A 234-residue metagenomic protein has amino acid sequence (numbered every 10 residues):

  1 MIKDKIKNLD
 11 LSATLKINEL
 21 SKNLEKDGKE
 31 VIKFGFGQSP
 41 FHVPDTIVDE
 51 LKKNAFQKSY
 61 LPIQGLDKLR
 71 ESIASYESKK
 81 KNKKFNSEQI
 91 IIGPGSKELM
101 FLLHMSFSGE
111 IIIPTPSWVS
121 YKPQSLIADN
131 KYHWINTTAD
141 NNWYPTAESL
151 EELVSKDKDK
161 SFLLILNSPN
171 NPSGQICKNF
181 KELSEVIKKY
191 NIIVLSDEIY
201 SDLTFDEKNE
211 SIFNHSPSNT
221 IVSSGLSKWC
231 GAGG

Functional and structural regions predicted by a protein language model:
I2-P94: N-terminal small-domain helix-loop-helix segment of the aminotransferase-like
L24-D27, A128, K189-Y190: Helix C-cap/helix->beta junction micro-motif
K84-I90, G109-E110, K160, S218-N219: Short acidic capping loops at alpha-helix termini that bridge into adjacent secondary structure
M105-L166, I176: PLP-dependent aminotransferase-like
I113, W134, V194-S196, V222-S224: Hydrophobic residues in well-ordered beta-strands that form the structural core
Q124-S125, V186, I212: Hydrophobic/aromatic ligand-binding patch that stacks against planar heteroaromatic rings of cofactors or nucleotides
N141-E207: Active-site phosphate-binding strand-loop segment of PLP-dependent enzymes
H215-G234: Active-site PLP attachment segment
